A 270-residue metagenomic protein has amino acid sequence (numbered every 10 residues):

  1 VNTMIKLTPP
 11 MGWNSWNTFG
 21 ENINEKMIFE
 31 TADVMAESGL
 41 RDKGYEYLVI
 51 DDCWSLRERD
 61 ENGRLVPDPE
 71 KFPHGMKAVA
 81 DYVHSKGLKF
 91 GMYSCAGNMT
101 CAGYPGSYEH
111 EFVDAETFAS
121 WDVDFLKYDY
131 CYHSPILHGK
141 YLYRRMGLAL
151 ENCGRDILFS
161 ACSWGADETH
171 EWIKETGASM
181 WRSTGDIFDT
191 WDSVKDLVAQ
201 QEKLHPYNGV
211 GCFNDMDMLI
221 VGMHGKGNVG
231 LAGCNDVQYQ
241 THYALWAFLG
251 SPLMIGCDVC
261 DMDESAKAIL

Functional and structural regions predicted by a protein language model:
V1-W16: Mature N-terminal, pre-catalytic/accessory segment of carbohydrate-active enzymes
M4, H110-V113, Y141, N152 (+1 more regions): Glycan-recognition surfaces
W16-I23, P67-P69, H133, C234: Second-shell loop/turn segments in exported
W16-T18, C53, C95-M99, C131-H133 (+4 more regions): Active-site beta-loop-alpha junctions enriched in small/polar residues
M27, T31-I136: Aromatic-lined carbohydrate-binding/catalytic grooves of carbohydrate-active enzymes
V34-S38, Y82, K86, A149-D156 (+2 more regions): Structured segments of extracytoplasmic/periplasmic soluble domains in secreted or envelope-associated proteins
W121-L158, S163-G165: Internal, well-ordered domain-core segments that constitute the primary functional module of diverse proteins
M254-L270: Glycan-recognition and catalytic regions of carbohydrate-active enzymes
